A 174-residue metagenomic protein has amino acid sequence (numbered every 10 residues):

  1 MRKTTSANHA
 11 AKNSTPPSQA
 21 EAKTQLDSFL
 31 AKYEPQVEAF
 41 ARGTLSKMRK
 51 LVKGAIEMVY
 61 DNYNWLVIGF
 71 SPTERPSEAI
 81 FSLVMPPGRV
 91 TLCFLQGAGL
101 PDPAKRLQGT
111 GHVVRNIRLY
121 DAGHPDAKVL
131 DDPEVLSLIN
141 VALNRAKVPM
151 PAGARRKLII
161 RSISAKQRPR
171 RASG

Functional and structural regions predicted by a protein language model:
M1-G174: Charge-dense, helix-prone N-terminal extensions
